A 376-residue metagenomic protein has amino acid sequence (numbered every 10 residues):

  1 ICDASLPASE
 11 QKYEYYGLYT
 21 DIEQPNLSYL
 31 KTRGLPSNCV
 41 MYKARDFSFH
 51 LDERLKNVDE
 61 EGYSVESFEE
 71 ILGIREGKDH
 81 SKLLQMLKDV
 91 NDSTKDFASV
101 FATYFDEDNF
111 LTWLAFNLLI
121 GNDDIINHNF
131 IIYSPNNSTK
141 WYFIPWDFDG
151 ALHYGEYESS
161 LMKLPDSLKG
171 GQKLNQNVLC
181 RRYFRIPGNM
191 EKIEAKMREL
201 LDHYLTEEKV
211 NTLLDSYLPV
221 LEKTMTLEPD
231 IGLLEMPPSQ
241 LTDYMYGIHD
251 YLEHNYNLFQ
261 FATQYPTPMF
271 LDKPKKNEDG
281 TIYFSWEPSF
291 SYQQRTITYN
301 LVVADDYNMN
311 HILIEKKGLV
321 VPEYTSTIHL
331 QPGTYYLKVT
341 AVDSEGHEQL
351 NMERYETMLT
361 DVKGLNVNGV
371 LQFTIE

Functional and structural regions predicted by a protein language model:
D3-A115, G121: Internal "kinase-insert"/substrate-recognition segments embedded within catalytic cores of ATP-dependent enzymes
G77-I126, I131-T298, V362-I375: Middle-to-C-terminal accessory/interaction subdomains
W286, L301, S326, L337-V339: An aromatic-rich alpha-helical recognition segment common to small helix-rich domains
S289-N310, E348: Solvent-exposed loop/turn segments flanking beta-strands in beta-repeat/beta-sandwich domains
I314-V321: Short beta-strand segments within Ig-like beta-sandwich modules, predominantly Fibronectin type-III
P322-H329: Exposed aromatic-hydrophobic patches
H329-Q349: Beta-strand-rich modules
H347-T357, V362-L365: Beta-sandwich strand segments
